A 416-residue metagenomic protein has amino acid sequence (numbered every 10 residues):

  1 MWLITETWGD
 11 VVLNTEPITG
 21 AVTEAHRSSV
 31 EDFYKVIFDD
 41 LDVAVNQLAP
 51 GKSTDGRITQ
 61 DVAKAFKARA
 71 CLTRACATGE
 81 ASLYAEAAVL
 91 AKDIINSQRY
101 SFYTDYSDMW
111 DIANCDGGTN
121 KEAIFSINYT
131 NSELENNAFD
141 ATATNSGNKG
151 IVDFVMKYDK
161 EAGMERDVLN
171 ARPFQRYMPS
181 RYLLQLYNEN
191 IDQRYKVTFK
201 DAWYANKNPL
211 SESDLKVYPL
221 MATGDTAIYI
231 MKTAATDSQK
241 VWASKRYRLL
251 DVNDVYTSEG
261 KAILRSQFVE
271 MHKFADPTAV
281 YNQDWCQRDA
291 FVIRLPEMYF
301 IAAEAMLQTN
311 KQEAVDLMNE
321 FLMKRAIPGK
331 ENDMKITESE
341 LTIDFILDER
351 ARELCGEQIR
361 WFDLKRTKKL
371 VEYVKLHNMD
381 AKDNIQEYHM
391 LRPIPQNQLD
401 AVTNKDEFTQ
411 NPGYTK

Functional and structural regions predicted by a protein language model:
M1-L13, F33-L48, D55-I95, F125 (+3 more regions): Extended, hydrophobic/aromatic-rich amphipathic alpha-helical segments that build helical scaffolds
T15-V22: Short linear capping/connector segments at secondary-structure termini
V22-R27, D93-S101, L322-E331: Short, mixed-charge aromatic SLiMs
T23, A49-K52: A conserved hydrophobic secondary-structure block that centers on an alpha-helix together with its immediately flanking
V36, D108-R181, N282-V292, M318-L322 (+1 more regions): Long, intrinsically disordered, low-complexity segments
K64, R69-A243: An aromatic- and glycine-enriched ligand-binding surface/loop that stacks and positions planar moieties
V197, D201-M323: C-terminal substrate/ligand-recognition segments
